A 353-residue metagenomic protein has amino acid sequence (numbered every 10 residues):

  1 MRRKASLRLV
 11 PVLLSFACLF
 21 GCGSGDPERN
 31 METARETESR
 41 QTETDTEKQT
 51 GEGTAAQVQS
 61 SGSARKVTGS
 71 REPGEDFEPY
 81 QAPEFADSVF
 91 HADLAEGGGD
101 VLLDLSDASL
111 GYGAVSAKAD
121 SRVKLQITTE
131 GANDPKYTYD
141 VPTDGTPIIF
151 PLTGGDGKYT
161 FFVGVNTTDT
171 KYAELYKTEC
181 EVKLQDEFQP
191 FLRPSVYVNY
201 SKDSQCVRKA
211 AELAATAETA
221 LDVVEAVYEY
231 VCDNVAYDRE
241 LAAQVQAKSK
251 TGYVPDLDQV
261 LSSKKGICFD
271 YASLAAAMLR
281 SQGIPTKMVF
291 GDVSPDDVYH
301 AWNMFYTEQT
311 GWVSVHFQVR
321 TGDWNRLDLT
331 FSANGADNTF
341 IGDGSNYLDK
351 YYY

Functional and structural regions predicted by a protein language model:
R2-L221, W312-V315, G344, L348-Y353: N-terminal accessory/pre-domain segments preceding catalytic cores
C22, D107-S109, D256-I267: Short, charged low-complexity intrinsically disordered segments located at boundaries of structured domains
A64, P73-D76, F188, A247-K250 (+1 more regions): A broad, low-specificity signal for short, low-complexity segments enriched in glycine/proline and polar/charged
K136, S263-G266, S294: Alpha-helix capping and helix-loop boundary segments enriched in small/acidic/polar residues
V196-S263, V313, T321-G335, T339-Y353: Secondary-structure boundary elements
V223, V227, K264-L279: Active-site nucleophilic cysteine motif
D270-Y353: Hydrophobic/aromatic-rich core segments of domains that either
